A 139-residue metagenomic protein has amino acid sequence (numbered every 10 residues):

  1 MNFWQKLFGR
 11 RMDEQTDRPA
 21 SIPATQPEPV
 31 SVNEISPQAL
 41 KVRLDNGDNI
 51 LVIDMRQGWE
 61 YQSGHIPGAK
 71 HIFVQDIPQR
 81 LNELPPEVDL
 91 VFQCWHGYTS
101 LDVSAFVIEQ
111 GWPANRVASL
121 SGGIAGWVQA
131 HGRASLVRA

Functional and structural regions predicted by a protein language model:
M1-I50, G58-D89, Y98-A139: Rhodanese-like catalytic fold shared by cysteine-dependent sulfurtransferases and DSP/PTP-type phosphatases
Q93: Short, surface-exposed ligand- or partner-binding patches at beta-edge/loop junctions that are enriched in aromatics
